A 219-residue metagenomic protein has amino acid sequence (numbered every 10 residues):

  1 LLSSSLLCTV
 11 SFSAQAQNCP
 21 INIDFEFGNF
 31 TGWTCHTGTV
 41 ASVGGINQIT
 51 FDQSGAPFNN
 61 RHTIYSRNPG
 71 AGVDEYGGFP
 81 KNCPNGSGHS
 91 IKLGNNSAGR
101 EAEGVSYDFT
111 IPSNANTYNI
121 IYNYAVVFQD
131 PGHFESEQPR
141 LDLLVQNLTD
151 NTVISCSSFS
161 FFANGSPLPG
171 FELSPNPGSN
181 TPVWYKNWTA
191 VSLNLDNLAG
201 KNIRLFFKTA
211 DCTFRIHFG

Functional and structural regions predicted by a protein language model:
L1-P20: Bacterial Sec-dependent N-terminal signal peptides
Q17-G219: Aromatic (Trp/Tyr/Phe) and Gly/Pro-enriched flexible surface segments
